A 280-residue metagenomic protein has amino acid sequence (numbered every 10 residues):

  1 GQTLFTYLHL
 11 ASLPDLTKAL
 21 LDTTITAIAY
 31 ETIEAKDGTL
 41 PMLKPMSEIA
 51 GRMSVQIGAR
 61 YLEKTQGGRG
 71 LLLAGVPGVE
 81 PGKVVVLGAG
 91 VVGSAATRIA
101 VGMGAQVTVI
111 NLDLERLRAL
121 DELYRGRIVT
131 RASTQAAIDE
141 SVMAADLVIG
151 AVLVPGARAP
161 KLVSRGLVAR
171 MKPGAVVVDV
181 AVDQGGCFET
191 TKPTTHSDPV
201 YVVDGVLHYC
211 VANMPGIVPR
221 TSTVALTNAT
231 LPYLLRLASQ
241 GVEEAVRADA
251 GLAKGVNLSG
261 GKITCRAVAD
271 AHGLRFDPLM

Functional and structural regions predicted by a protein language model:
G1, E80-K83, G174: Phosphate-coordination loops involved in phosphoryl transfer and adenosine-cofactor binding
G1-K44: Hydrophobic alpha-helical hairpins/lids featuring a short glycine-rich hinge
T6, A27-Y30, V86, V109-N111 (+3 more regions): General beta-strand structural signal in soluble alpha/beta enzymes
T17, V55, A96-T97, L117 (+2 more regions): Generic hydrophobic/aromatic pocket-lining and core-packing "Φ" positions
T26, E31-L72, V182, C187-M280: Adenosine-phosphate binding glycine-rich loop
T65-L153, V200: Glycine-rich phosphate/diphosphate-binding loop of Rossmann-like nucleotide-binding domains
E122-D204: Rossmann-like adenosine-cofactor binding region
